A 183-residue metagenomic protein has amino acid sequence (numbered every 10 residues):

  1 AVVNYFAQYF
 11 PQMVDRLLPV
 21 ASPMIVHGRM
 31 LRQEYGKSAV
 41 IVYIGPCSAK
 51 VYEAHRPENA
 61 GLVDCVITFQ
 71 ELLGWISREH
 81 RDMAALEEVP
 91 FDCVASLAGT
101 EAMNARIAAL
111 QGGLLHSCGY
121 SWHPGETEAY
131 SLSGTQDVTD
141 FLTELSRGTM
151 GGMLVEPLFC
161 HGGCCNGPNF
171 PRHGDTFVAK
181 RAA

Functional and structural regions predicted by a protein language model:
A1-A183: Iron-sulfur-associated redox domains of electron-transfer enzymes in respiratory and anaerobic energy metabolism
